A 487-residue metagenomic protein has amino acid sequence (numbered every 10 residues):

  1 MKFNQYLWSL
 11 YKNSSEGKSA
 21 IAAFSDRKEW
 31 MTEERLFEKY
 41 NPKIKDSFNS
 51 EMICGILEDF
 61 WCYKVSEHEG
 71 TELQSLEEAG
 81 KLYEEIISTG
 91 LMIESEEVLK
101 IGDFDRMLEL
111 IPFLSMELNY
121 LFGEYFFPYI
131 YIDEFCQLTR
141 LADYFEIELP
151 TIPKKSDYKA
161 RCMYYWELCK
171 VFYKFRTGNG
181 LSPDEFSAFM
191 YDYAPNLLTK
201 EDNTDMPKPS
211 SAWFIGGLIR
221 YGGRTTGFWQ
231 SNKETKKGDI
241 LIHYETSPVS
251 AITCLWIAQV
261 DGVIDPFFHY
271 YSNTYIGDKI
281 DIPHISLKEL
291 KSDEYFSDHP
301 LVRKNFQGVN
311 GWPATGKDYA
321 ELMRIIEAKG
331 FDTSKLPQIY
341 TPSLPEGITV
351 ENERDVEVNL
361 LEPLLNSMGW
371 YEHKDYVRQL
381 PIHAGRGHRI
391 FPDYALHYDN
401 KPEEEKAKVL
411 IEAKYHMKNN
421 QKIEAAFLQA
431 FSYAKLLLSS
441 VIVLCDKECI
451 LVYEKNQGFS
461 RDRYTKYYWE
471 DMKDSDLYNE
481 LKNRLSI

Functional and structural regions predicted by a protein language model:
M1-E38, F306, G316-K374, R378: Charged, often low-complexity linker/regulatory segments
M1-L108, G123-M206: An N-terminal alpha-helical hairpin/helix-loop-helix interaction module that forms a charged, gly/pro-flexible surface
L110-F113: Small-residue hinge/turn detector
K170-T204, R220, G227, D265-S343: Contiguous surface segments at macromolecular interaction interfaces
T235-K237, T246-S247, Q338-V441, C449-I487: A short, conserved, highly charged catalytic patch centered on acidic carboxylates
A251-G262: Short beta-strand-centered aromatic/proline hotspots
P266-P313, K435-L437, V443-I487: Mixed-charge intrinsically disordered linker/loop segments at interdomain junctions
